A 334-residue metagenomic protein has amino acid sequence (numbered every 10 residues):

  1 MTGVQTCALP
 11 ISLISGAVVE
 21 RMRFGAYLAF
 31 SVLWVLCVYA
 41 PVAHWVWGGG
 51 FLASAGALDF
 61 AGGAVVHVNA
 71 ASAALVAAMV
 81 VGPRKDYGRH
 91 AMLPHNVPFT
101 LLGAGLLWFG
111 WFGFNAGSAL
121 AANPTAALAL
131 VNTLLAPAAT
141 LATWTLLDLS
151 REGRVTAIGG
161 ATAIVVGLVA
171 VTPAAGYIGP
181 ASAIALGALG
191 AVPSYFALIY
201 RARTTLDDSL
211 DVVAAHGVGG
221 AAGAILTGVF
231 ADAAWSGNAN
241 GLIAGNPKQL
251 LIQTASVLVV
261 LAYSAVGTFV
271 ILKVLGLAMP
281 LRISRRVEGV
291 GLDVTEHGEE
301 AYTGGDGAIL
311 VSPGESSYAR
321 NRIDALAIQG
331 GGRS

Functional and structural regions predicted by a protein language model:
M1-V4: Short, exposed "boundary/linker" segments that immediately precede the start of a downstream structural module
T6-S334: Glycine- and aromatic-enriched membrane alpha-helices
